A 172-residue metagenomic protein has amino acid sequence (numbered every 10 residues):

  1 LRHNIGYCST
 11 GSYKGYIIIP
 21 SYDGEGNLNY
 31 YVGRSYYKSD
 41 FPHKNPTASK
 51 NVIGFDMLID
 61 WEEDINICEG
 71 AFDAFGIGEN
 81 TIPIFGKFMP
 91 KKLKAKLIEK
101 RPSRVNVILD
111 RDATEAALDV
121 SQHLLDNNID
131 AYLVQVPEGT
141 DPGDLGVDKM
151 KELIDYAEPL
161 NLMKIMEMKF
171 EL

Functional and structural regions predicted by a protein language model:
L1-I18, Y22-E25, I59-D60, A95 (+3 more regions): TOPRIM metal-binding catalytic domain and adjacent DNA-binding surface shared by DnaG-type primases
S9-R104: Phosphate-handling DNA/RNA-contact segment within nucleic-acid enzymes
I67, S103-A116, Q135: Acidic beta-strand-to-loop metal/phosphate-binding motif
I82, N128-I129: Short phosphate-binding/catalytic loops that engage adenosine nucleotides
F88-P90, L109-L118, D141: Acidic, metal-coordinating catalytic cores used for nucleic-acid/nucleotide bond scission and strand-transfer chemistry
I98-P102, D141-Y156: Short, surface-exposed amphipathic charged segments that create phosphate/polyanion-binding patches used for binding
A116-N128: Short, aromatic/basic amphipathic alpha-helical patches
A131-D141: A generic structural motif
